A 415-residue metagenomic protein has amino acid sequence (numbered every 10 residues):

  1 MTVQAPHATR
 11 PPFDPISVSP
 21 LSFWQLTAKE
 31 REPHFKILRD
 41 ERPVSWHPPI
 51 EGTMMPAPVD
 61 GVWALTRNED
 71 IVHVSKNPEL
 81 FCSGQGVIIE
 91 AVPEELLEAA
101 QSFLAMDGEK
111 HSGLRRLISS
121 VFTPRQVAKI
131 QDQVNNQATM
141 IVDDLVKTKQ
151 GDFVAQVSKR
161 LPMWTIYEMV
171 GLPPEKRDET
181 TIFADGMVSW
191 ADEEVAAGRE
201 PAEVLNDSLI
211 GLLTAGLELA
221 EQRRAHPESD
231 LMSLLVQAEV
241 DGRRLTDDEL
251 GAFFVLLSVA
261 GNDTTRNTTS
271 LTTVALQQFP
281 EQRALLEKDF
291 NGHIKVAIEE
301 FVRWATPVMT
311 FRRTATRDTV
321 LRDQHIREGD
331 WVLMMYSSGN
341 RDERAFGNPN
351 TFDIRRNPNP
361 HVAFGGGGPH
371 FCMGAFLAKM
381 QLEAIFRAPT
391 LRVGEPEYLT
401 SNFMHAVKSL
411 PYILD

Functional and structural regions predicted by a protein language model:
M1-D415: Cytochrome P450
